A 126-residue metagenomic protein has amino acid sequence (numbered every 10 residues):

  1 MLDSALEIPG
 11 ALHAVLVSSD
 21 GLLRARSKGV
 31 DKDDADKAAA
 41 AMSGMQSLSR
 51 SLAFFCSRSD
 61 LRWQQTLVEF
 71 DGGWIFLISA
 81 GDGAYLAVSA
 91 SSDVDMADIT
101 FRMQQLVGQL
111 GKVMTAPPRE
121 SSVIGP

Functional and structural regions predicted by a protein language model:
M1-H13, D20-P126: Acidic, low-complexity cytosolic segments
